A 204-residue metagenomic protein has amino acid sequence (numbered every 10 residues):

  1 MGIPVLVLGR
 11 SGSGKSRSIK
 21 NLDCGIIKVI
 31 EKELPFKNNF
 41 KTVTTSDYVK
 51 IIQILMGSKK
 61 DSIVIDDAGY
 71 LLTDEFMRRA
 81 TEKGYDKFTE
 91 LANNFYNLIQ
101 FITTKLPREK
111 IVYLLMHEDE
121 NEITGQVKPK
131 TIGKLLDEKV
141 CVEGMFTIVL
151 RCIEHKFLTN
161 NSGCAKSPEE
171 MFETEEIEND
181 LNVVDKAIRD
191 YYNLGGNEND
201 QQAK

Functional and structural regions predicted by a protein language model:
M1-S58, S62-I65, G69-Y70, D74: Conserved P-loop
G25-I26, V112, V149-R151: Short, well-ordered beta-strand core segments
E31-L34, A68-Y70, E118-E122, H155-K156 (+1 more regions): Conserved nucleotide-binding/hydrolysis micro-motifs of P-loop NTPases
S58, R108, G144: Structured loop/turn residues at beta-strand edges in well-structured enzyme cores
D67-C141: P-loop NTPase motor core
E122-K204: Conserved GTP-binding G-domain of TRAFAC-class P-loop NTPases and closely related GTPase folds
